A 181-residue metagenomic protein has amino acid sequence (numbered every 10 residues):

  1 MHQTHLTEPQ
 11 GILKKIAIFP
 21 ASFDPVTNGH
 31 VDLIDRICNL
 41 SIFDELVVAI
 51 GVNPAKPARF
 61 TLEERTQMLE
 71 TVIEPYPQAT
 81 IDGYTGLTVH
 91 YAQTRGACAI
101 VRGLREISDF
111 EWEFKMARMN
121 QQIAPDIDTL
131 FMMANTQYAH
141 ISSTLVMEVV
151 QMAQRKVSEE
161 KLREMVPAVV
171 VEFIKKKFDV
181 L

Functional and structural regions predicted by a protein language model:
M1-L181: Nucleotidyltransferase catalytic core that binds NTPs
